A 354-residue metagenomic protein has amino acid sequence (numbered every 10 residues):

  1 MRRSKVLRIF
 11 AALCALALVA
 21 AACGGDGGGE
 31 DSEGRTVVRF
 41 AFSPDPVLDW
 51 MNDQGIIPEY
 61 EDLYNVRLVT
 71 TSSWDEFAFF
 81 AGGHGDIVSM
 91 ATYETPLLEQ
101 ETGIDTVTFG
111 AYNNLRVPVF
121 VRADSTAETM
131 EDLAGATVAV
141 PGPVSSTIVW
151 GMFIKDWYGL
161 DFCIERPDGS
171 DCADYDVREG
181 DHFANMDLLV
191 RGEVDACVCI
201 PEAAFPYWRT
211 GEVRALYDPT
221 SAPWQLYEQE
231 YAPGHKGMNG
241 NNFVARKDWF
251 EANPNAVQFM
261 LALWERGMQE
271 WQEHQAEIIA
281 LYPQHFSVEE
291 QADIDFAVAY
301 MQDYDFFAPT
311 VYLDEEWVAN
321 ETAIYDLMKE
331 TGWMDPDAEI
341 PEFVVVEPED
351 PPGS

Functional and structural regions predicted by a protein language model:
M1-F10: Bacterial N-terminal signal peptides that target proteins for export
V19-A22: C-terminal motif of bacterial Sec signal peptides marking the signal peptidase cleavage site
G24-E33: Bacterial lipoprotein signal-peptidase II cleavage site
E33-E179, D195-V198, E212-R214: Short, glycine-/small- and polar/acidic-enriched structural segments that line small-molecule recognition paths
P58-L63, S221-K236, Y304-E316: Short, solvent-exposed loop/beta-turn-alpha elements that line the ligand-binding surface or hinge of extracytoplasmic
Y93-E94, A184-P283: Pocket-lining segment of extracytoplasmic ligand-binding domains
F250-T331: Secondary-structure end/capping motifs
V318-S354: Conserved C-terminal helix/tail region of periplasmic/extracytoplasmic solute-binding proteins
